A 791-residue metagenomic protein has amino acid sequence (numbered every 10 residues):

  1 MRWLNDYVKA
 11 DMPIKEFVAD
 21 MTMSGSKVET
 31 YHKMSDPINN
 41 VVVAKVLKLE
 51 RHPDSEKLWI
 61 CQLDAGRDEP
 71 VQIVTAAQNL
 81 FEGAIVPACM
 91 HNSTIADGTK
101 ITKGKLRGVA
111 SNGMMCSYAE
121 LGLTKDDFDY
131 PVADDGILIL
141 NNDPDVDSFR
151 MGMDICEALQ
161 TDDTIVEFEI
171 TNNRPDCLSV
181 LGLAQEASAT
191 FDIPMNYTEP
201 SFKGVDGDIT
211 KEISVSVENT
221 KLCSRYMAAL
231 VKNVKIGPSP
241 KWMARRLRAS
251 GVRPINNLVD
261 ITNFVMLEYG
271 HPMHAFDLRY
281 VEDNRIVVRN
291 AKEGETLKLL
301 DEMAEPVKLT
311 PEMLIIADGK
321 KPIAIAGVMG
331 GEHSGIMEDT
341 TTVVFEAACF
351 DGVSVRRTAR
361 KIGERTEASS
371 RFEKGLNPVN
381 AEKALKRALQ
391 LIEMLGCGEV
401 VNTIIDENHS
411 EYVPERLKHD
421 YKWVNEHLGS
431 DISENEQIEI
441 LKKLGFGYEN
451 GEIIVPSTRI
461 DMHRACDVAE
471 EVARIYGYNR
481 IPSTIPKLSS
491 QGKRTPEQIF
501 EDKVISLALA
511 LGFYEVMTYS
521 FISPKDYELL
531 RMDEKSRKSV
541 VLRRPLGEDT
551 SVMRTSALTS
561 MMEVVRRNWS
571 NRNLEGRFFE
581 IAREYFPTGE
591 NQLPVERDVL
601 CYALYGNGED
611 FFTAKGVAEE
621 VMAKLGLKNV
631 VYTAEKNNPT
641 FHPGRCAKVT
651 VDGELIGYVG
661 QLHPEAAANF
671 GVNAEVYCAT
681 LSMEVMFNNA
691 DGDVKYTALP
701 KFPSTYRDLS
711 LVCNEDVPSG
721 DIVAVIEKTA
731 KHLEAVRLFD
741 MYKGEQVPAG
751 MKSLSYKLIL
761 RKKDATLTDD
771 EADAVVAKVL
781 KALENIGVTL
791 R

Functional and structural regions predicted by a protein language model:
M1-G207, V344, E367, R371 (+3 more regions): Phosphate-backbone binding interfaces of nucleic-acid-interacting proteins
A19, W59, F191, N196-E295: Glycine/proline-enriched, intrinsically flexible loops and inter-domain linkers
S35-N39, F202-V205, S489-T495, T518-R537 (+2 more regions): Beta-rich nucleic-acid/ligand-interaction surfaces
V43-I73, N256, T262-H333: Conserved mixed alpha/beta core segments that line enzyme active sites in large multi-domain catalysts
A110-V132, G136-L138, M313-V413, D549 (+3 more regions): Mobile "lid/hinge" segments at catalytic clefts and subdomain interfaces of large enzymes
G182, L417-L574, R707, I759-K763 (+1 more regions): Extended, well-folded interaction surfaces typified by the phenylalanyl-tRNA synthetase beta subunit core
A187, F191-S216, G396-V424: Terminal amphipathic helices with adjacent charged low-complexity linkers/tails
K443-G445, T588-E590, V595-E596, C601 (+1 more regions): A carboxyl-terminal module marker
